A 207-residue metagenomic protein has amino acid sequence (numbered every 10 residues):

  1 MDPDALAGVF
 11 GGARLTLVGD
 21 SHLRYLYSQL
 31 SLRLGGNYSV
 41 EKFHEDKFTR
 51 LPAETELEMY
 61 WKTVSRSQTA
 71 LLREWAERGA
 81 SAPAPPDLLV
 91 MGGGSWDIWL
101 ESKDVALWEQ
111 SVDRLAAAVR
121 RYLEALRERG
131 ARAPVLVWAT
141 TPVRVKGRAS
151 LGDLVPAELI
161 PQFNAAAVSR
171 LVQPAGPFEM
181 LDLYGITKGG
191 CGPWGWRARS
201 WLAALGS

Functional and structural regions predicted by a protein language model:
M1-L15: Membrane/wall-proximal cationic-aromatic binding patches
G12-Q110: Conserved SGNH/GDSL esterase-like catalytic core that processes O-acyl groups on lipids and polysaccharides
T16-L17, L88-G92, V135-T140, E179-D182: Structural recognition of the beta-strand scaffold that forms the well-ordered cores of secreted hydrolase catalytic
T69-A76, V105-L123, V155-V168: Well-ordered, non-membrane alpha-helical segments in soluble/globular domains
W96-Q110, T141-P161, K188-C191: Serine-dependent acyl-ester chemistry module
L126-V135: A short helix->loop->beta-strand "cap" motif at the edges of active sites that frequently abuts
V143-Y184, A203-G206: Substrate-gating cap/lid alpha-helix
G190-S207: Pan-eukaryotic secretory-pathway lumenal catalytic ectodomains of glycan-active enzymes
